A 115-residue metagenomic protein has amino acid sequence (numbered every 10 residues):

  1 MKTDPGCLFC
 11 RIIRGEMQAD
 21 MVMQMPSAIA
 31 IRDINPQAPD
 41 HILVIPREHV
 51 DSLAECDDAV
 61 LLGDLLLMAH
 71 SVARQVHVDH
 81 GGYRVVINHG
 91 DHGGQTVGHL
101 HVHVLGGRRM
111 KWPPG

Functional and structural regions predicted by a protein language model:
M1-G115: HIT superfamily nucleotide-processing domains
